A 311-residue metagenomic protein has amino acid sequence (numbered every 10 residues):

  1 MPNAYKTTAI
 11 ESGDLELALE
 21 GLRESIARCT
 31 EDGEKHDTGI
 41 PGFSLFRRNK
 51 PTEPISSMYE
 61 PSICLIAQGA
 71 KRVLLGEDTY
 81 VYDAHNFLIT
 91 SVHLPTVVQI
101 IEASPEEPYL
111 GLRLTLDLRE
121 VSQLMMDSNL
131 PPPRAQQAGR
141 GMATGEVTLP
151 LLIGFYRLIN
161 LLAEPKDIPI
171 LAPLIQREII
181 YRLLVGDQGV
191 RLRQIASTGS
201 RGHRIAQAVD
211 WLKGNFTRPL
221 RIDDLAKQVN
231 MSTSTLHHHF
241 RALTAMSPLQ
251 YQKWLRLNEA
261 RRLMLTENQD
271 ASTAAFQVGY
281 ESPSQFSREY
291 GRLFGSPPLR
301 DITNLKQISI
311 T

Functional and structural regions predicted by a protein language model:
M1-G39, S44, T52-E53, A135-G139: A short, N-terminal "cap"/entry segment at the start of jelly-roll beta-barrel domains of the cupin/DSBH fold
A4-A18, V121-E178, R182, V190-L192 (+1 more regions): Amphipathic alpha-helical segments enriched in hydrophobic/aromatic residues interleaved with Lys/Arg
K35-P132: N-terminal regulatory/effector-sensing and dimerization cores that precede helix-turn-helix DNA-binding domains
I55, F87, I222, D270-T273 (+1 more regions): Localized chelating/binding microdomains that coordinate divalent metal ions or stabilize phosphate-bearing
P108, L130-P131, A242, R256 (+1 more regions): Charged, amphipathic alpha-helical coiled-coil/dimerization segments
G145-N160, A172-Q176, I180, L184 (+4 more regions): A short, Lys/Arg-enriched amphipathic alpha-helix from helix-turn-helix/homeodomain DNA-binding modules
E178, R182-Q188, S197, K213-N215 (+2 more regions): Basic/polar phosphate-binding segments, predominantly the helix-turn-helix DNA-binding elements of transcriptional
T303-T311: Generic C-terminal helix-cap and adjacent flexible tail
